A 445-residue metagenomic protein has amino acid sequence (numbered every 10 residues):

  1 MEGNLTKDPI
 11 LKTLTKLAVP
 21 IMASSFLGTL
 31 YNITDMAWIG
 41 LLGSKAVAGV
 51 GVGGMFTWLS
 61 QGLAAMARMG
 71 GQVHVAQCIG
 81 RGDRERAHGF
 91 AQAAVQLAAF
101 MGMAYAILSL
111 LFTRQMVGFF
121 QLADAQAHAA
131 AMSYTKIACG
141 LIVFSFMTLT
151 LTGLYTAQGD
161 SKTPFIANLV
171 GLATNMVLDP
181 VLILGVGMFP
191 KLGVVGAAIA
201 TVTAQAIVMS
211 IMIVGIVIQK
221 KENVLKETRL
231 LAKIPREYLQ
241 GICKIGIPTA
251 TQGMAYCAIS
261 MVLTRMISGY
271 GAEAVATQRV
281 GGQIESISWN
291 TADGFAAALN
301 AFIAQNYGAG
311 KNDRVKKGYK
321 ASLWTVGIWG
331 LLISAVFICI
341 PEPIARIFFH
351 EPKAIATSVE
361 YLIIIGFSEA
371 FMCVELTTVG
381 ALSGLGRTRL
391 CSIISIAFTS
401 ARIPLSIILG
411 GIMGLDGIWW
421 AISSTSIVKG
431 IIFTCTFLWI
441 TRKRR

Functional and structural regions predicted by a protein language model:
M1-A18, V75-L141, F189-I247, I303-S368 (+1 more regions): Short alpha-helical transmembrane segments in multi-pass integral membrane proteins
K7, L11-L30, T34, F56-L63 (+8 more regions): Residue-level signal for short hydrophobic patches within transmembrane helices of multi-pass membrane transporters
K16-D35, I137, G171, A204-V208 (+4 more regions): Transmembrane helical elements of multi-pass membrane transporters/channels
M22, F26, L30, T34 (+20 more regions): Generic alpha-helical transmembrane segments of integral inner-membrane proteins, especially permease/transport modules
F26, L30-A48, V117-A125, V181-L192 (+5 more regions): Helix-terminus/linker motif at the lipid-water interface of multi-pass membrane proteins
I39-W58, F90, A125-A130, V194-V195 (+5 more regions): Interfacial/gating helices of multi-pass transporter permease domains
V47-I107, S145-P164, T264, V275-P341 (+1 more regions): Small-residue-rich hydrophobic transmembrane alpha-helices
R68, I137-T156, P164-L172, A197-I213 (+4 more regions): Short runs within selected transmembrane alpha-helices of multi-pass transporters and secretion channels
